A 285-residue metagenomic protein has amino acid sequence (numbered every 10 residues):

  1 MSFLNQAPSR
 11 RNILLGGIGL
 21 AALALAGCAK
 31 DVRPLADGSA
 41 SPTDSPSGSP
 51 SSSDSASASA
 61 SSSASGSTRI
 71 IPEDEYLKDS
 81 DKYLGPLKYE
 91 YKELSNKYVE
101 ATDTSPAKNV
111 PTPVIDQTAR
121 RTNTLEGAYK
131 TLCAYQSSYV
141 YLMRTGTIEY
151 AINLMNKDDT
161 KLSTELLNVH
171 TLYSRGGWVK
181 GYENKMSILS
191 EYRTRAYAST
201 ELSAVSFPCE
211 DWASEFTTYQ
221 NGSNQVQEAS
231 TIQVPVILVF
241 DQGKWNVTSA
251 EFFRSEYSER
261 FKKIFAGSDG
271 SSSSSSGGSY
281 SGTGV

Functional and structural regions predicted by a protein language model:
M1-S9, G16-A26: N-terminal secretory signal peptides
S9-R10, T124: Structural motif marking the loop-to-transmembrane transition
I18, N156, A250-F252: An acidic- and aromatic-residue-enriched active-site/binding cleft used to recognize and process polar
A29-K130: Juxtamembrane and targeting peptides
A40-P42, A56-D81, R195-V285: Exposed beta-sheet edge and beta->alpha loop/turn motif
N96, E100-K180: Core segments of small alpha/beta cavity-forming domains
S174-R195: A short, amphipathic edge element
